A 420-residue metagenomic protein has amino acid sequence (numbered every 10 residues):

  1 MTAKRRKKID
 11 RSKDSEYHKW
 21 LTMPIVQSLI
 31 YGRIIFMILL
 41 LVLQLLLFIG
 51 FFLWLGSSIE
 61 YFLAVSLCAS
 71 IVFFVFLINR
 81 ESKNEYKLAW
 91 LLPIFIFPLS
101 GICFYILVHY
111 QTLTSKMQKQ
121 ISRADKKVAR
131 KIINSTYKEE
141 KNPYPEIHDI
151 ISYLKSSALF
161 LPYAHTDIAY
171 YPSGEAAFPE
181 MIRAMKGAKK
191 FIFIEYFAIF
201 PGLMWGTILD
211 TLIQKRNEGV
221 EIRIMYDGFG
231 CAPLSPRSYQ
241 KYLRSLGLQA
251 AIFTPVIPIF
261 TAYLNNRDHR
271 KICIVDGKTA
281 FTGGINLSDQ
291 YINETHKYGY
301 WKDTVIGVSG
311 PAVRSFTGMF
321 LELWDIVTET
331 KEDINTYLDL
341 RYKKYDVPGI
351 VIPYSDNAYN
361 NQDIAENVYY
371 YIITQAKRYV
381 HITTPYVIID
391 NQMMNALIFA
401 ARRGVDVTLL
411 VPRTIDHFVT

Functional and structural regions predicted by a protein language model:
M1-N367, Y371, Q375, F399 (+1 more regions): N-terminal localization/anchoring segments of enzymes in phospholipid and broader phosphate metabolism
I285, P385-Y386: Active-site metal-binding loops of divalent metal-dependent hydrolases
D356, T383-T384: Thr-Gly-centered strand-to-loop micro-motif
Y386-T408, P412-R413, H417: Helical hairpin unit composed of two closely spaced alpha helices linked by a short loop
T420: Histidine/acidic-residue-rich catalytic or RNA/ligand-binding cores of hydrolases and nuclease-related proteins
